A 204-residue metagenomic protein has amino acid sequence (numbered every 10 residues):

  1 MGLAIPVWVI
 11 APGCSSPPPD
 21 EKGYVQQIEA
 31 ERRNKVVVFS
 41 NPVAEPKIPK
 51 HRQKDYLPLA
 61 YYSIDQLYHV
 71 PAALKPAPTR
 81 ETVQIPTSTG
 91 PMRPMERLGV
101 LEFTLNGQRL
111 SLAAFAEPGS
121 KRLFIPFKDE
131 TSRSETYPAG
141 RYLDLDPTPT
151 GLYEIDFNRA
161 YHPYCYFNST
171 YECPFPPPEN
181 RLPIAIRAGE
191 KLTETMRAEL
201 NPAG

Functional and structural regions predicted by a protein language model:
M1-L3: Bacterial N-terminal signal peptides that target proteins for export
A11-G13: C-terminal motif of bacterial Sec signal peptides marking the signal peptidase cleavage site
S15-P17: Bacterial signal peptide processing site
Q27-V100: N-terminal secretory signal peptides
P76-A139: Mid-length scaffold segments of soluble, non-membrane domains
K128-Y161: Acidic, glycine-rich flexible loop segments
F157-E172: Beta-strand/loop-rich accessory regions of lumenal/periplasmic or secreted enzymes, predominantly carbohydrate-active
S169-G204: C-terminal partner/receptor-binding element of secreted or periplasmic proteins
